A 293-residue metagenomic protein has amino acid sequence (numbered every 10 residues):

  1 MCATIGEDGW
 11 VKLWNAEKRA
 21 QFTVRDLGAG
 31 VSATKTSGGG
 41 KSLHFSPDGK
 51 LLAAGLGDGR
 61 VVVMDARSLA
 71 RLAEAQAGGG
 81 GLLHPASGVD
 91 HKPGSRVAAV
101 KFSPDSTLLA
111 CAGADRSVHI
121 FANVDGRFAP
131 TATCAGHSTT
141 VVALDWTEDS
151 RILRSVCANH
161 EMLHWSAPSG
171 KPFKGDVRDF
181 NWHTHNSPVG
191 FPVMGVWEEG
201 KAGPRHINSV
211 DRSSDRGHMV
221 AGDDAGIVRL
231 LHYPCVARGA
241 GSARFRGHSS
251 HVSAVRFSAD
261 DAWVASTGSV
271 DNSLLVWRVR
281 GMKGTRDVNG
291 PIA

Functional and structural regions predicted by a protein language model:
M1-A293: WD40-repeat beta-propeller superdomains and closely related acidic/aromatic-rich repeat-like regions
